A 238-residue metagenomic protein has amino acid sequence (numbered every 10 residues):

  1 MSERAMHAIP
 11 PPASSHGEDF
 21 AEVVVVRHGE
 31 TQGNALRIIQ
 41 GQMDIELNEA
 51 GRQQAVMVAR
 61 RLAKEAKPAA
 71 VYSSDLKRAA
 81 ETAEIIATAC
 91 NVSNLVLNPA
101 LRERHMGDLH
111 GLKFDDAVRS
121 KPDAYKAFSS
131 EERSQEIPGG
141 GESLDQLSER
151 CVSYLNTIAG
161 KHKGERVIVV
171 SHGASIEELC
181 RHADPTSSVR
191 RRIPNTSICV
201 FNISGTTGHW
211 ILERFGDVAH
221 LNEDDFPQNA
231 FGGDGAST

Functional and structural regions predicted by a protein language model:
M1-F20, L221-T238: Eukaryotic N-terminal low-complexity, Ser/Thr- and Lys/Arg-rich leader segments that predominantly function as
S2-E18, V56-K126, P194, H209: Phosphate-coordination/substrate-recognition cap region in phosphate-metabolizing enzymes
V23, G164-V170: Residue-level preference for the first positions of well-ordered beta-strands
V25-E81, I86, I137-V152: Loop-to-helix element that buttresses phosphate recognition and phosphoryl-transfer chemistry
I38-E46, L112-F114, T186-S188, N229: Short glycine-enriched, charge-decorated loop/helix-capping segments at active-site entrances that position
K64-K67, I158-E165: Glycine-rich phosphate-binding loop signature in dinucleotide/nucleotide-binding domains
T88-V152, I211-D217, E223-T238: Phosphate-handling substructures
T186-I211: Domain-level recognition of soluble alpha/beta enzyme cores, biased toward histidine phosphatases/phosphomutases
